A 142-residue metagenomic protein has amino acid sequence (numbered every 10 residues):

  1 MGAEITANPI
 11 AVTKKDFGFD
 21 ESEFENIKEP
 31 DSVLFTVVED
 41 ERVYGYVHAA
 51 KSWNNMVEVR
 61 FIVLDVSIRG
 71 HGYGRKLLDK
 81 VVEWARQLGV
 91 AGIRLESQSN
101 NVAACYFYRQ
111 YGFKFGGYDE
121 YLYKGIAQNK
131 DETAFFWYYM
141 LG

Functional and structural regions predicted by a protein language model:
M1-R60, D65-S67, L78-D79, M140-G142: Acetyl-CoA-dependent GNAT
V38, R94-E96: Residues within well-ordered beta-strands of beta-sheet-rich folds
A49, Y73, F115, F135: Ligand-binding pocket scaffold of soluble enzyme catalytic domains
N54, V102-A103: Short alpha-helical
L64, G70-Q87, R109-Q110: Conserved acetyl-CoA-binding loop-helix of GNAT-fold acetyltransferases
A91, Q98-N100, Y111-K114, Y121-G142: C-terminal "cap" of GNAT-fold acetyltransferases
